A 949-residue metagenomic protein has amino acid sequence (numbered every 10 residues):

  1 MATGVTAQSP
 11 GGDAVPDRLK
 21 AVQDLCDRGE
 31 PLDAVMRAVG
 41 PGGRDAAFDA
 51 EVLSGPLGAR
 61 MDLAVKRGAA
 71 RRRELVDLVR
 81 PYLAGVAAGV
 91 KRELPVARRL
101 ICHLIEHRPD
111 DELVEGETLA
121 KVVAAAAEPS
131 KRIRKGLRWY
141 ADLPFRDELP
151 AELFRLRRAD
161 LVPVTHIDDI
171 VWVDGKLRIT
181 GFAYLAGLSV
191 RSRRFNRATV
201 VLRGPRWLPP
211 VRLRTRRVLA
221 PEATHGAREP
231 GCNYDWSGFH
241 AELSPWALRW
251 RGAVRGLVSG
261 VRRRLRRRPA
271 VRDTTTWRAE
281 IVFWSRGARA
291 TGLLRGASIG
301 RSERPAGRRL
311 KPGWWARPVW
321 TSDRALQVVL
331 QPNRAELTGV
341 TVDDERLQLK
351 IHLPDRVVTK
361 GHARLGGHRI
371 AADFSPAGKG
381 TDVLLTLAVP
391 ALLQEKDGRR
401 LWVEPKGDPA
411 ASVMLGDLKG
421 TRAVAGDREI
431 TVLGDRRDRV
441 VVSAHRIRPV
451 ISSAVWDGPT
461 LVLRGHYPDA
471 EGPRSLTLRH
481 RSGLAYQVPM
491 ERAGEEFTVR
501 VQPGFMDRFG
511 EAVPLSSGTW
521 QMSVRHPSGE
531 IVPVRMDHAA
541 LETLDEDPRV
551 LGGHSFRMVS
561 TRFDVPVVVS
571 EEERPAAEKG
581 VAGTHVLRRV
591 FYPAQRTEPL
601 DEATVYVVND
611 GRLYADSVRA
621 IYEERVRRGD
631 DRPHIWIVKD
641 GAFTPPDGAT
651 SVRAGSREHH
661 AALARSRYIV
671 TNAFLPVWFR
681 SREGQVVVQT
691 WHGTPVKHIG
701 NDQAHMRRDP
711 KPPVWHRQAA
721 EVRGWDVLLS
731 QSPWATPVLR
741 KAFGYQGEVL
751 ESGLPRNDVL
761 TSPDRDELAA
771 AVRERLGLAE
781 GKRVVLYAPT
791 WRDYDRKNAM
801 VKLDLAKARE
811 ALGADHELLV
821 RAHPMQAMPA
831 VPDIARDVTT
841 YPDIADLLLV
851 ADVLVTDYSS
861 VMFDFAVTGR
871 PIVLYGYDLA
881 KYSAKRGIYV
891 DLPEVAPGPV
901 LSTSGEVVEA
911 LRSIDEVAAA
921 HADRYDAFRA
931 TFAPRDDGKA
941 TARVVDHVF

Functional and structural regions predicted by a protein language model:
G55-E602, R627, D631: Basic, ligand-binding patches in group-transfer machinery, especially extracytoplasmic/periplasmic segments
E578-V590, V696-K797, A920-Y925: A nucleotide-sugar donor-handling region in carbohydrate enzymes
V590-S656: Low-complexity, highly charged intrinsically disordered N-terminal segments that act as targeting/localization
R612-G629, A742, V749-A830, L901 (+2 more regions): Conserved catalytic-core segment of nucleotide-activated headgroup transferases in glycan assembly
R619-E623, G648-K711: Extended catalytic core of nucleotide-activated donor transferases of GT-like folds
V652-R667, P824-F863, V867, V895: Donor nucleotide-activated moiety binding/catalytic core segment of transferases that use nucleotide-activated donors
I669-H698, Y841-R886: A donor-sugar binding/catalytic signature common to diverse glycosyltransferases and related nucleotide-sugar
V831-D833, S860-F932: Catalytic binding pocket for nucleotide-activated donors in carbohydrate/polymer assembly enzymes
